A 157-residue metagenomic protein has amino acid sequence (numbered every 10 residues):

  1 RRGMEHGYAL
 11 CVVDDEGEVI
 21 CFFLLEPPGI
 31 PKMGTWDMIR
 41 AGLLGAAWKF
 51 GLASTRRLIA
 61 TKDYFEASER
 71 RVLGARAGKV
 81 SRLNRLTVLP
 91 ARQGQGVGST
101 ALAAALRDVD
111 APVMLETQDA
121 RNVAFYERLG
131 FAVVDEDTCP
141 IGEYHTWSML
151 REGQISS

Functional and structural regions predicted by a protein language model:
R1-C11, I30-K32, G78: A short helix-loop-beta-strand connector motif used in the catalytic cores of GNAT acetyltransferases and, in some
H6-L25: Conserved beta-hairpin
Y8-L10, K79-N84, H145-W147: Short beta-strand micro-motifs in enzyme catalytic cores
I20, Y144-M149: Short hydrophobic/aromatic beta-strand or adjacent loop that forms the aromatic wall/cage of a ligand/substrate-binding
L24-T87, Q93, P140-I141: Conserved acyl-donor/pantetheine-binding loop and adjacent beta-alpha core of acyl/acetyltransferases and related
V80-S81, R107-D119: Conserved GNAT acetyl-CoA-binding A-motif
R85-V88, G94-R107, R128: Conserved acetyl-CoA-binding loop-helix of GNAT-fold acetyltransferases
S99-T100, D119-D137, G142: Conserved active-site alpha-helix within GNAT-family acetyltransferase domains
